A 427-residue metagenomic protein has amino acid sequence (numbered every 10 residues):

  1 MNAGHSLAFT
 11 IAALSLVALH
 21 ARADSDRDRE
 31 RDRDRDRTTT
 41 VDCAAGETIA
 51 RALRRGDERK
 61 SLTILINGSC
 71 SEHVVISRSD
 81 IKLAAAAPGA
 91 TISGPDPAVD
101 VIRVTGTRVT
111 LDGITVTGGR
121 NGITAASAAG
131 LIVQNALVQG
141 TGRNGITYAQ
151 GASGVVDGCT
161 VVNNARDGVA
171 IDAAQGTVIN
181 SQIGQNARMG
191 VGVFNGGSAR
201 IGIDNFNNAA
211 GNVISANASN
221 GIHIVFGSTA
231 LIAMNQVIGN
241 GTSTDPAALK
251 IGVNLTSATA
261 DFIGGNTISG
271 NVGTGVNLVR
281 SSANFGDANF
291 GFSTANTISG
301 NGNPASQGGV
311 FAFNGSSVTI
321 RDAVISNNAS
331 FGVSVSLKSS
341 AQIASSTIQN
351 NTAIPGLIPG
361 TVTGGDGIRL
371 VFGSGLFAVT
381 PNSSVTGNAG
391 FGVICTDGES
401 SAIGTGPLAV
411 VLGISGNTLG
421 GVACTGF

Functional and structural regions predicted by a protein language model:
A8-L16: Bacterial N-terminal signal peptides
H20-R37: Glycine- and aromatic-enriched low-complexity segments, predominantly in secreted/extracellular proteins and matrices
D36-N67, S71-V75: Acidic Gly/Asp/Thr-rich repetitive segments characteristic of extracellular carbohydrate-active and adhesion proteins
R54, S71-A84, T91-G130, R143-G151 (+7 more regions): Extracellular beta-strand-rich solenoid/capping regions of secreted or surface-exposed proteins that bind or remodel
T63, E72-G94, V104-I114, R200-N208 (+2 more regions): Beta-solenoid repeat scaffold
E72-H73, T117-R120, Q139-G142, G151 (+20 more regions): Surface-exposed loop/turn segments connecting beta-strands in extracellular beta-rich domains
R78-S79, A87, G106-T107, L111 (+23 more regions): Parallel beta-helix/beta-solenoid
T110-G192, R200, D245: Right-handed parallel beta-helix
